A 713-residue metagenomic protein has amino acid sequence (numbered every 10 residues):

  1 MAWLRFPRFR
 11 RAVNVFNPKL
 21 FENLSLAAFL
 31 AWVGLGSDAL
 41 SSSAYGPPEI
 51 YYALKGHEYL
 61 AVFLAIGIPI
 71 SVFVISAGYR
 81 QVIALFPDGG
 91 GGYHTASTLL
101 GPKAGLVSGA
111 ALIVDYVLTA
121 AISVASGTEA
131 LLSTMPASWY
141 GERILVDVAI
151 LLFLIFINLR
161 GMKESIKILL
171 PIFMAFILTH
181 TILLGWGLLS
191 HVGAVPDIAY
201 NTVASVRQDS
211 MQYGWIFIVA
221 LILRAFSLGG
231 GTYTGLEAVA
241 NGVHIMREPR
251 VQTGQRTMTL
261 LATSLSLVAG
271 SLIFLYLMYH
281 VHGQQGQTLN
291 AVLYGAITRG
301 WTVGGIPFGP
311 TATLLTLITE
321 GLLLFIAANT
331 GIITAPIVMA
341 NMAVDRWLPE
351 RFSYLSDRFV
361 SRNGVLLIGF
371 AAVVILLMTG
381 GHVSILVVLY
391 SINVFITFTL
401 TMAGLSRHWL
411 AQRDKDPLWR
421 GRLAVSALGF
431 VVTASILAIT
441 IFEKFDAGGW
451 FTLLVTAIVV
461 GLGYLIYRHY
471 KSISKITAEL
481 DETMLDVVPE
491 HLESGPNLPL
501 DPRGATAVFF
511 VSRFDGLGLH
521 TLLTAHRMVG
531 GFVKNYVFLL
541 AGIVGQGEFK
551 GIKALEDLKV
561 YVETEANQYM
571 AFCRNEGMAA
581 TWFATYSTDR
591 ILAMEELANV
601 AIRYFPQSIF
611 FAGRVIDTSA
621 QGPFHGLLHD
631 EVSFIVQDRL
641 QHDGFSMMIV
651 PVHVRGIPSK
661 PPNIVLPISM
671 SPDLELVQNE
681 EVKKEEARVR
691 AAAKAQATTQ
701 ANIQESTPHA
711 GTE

Functional and structural regions predicted by a protein language model:
M1-G46, D88, S97-P102, V219-L221 (+1 more regions): Membrane-interface "cap" regions at the ends of multi-pass membrane proteins
M1-P18, S472-E713: Cytosolic C-terminal regulatory domains/tails of membrane transporters and channels
N17-P18, M174, L178-T234, H280 (+1 more regions): Helix-loop-helix junctions that connect adjacent transmembrane segments in multi-pass membrane transporters
A27, P102, G141-A149, I245-V268 (+2 more regions): Loop-to-transmembrane helix boundary motifs in multi-pass membrane proteins
I50-S97, P102-A111, I122-I150, A262-V268 (+1 more regions): Extracellular loop-to-transmembrane helix junctions
T179-W186, T334, M339, V344-D345 (+2 more regions): Hydrophobic alpha-helical segments of multi-pass membrane transport proteins
G185-I198, R256-G295: Extracellular/periplasmic helix-exit of transmembrane alpha-helices
R351-N363, F398-F445, I476-D486, P623-F624 (+1 more regions): C-terminal membrane-solvent junction of multi-pass transporters and transport-like membrane proteins
